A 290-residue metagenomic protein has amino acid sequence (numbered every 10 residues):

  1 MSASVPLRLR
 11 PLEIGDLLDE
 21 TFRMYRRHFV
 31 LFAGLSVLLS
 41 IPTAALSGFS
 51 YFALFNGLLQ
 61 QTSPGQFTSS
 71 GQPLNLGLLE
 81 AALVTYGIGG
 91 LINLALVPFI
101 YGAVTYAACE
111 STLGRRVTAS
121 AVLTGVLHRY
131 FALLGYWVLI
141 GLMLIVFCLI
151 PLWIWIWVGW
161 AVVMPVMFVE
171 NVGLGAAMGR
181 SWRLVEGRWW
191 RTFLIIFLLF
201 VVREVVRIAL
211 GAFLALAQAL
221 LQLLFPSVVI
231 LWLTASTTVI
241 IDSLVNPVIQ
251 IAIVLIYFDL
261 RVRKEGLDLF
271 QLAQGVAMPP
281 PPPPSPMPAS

Functional and structural regions predicted by a protein language model:
M1-S290: Hydrophobic alpha-helical membrane segments
